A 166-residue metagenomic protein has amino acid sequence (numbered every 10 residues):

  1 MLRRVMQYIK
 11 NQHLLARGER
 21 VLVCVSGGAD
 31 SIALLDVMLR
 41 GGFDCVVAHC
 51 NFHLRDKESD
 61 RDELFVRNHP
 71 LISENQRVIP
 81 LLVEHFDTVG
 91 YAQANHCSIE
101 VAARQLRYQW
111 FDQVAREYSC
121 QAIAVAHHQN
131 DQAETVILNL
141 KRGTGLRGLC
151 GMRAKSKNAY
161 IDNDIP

Functional and structural regions predicted by a protein language model:
M1-P166: Core alpha/beta nucleotide-donor-binding catalytic domains of modification enzymes
